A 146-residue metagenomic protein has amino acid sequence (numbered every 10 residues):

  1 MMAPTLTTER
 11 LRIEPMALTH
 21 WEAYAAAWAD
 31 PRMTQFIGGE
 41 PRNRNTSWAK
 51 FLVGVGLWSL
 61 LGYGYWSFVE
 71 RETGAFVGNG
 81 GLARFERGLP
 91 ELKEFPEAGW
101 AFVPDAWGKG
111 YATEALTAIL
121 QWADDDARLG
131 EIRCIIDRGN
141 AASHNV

Functional and structural regions predicted by a protein language model:
M1-F36, T46, L52, S67-V146: Acyl-donor (CoA/ACP) binding surface of acyl/acetyltransferases
G39: Active-site beta->alpha N-cap acidic-glycine motif
G54-S67: A short helix-loop-beta-strand connector motif used in the catalytic cores of GNAT acetyltransferases and, in some
